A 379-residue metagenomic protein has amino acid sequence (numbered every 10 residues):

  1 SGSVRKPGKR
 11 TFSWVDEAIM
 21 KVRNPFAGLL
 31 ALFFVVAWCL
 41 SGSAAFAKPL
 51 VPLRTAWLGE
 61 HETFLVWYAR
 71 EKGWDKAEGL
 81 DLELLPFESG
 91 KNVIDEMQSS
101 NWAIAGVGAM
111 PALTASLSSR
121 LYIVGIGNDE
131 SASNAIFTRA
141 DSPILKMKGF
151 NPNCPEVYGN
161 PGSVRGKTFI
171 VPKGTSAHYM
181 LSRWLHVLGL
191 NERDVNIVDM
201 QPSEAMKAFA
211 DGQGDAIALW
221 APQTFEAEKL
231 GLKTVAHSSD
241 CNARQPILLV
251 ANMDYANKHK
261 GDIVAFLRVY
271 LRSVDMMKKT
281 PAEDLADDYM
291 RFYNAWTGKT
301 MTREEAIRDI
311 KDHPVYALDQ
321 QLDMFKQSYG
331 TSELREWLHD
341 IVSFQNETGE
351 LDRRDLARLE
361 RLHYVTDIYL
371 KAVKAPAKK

Functional and structural regions predicted by a protein language model:
K6-I19: Short, Lys/Arg-enriched N-terminal segments with co-localized hydrophobic residues within the first ~10-30 amino acids
K21-L30: Bacterial N-terminal signal peptides that target proteins for export
L29-S41: Bacterial N-terminal signal peptides
G42-A47: Sec/Tat signal peptide C-region and signal peptidase I cleavage site
K48-E192, N196-D199, D215-A221, H237 (+1 more regions): Short, glycine-/small- and polar/acidic-enriched structural segments that line small-molecule recognition paths
E204-G298: Pocket-lining segment of extracytoplasmic ligand-binding domains
H259-L351: Secondary-structure end/capping motifs
R335-K379: Conserved C-terminal helix/tail region of periplasmic/extracytoplasmic solute-binding proteins
